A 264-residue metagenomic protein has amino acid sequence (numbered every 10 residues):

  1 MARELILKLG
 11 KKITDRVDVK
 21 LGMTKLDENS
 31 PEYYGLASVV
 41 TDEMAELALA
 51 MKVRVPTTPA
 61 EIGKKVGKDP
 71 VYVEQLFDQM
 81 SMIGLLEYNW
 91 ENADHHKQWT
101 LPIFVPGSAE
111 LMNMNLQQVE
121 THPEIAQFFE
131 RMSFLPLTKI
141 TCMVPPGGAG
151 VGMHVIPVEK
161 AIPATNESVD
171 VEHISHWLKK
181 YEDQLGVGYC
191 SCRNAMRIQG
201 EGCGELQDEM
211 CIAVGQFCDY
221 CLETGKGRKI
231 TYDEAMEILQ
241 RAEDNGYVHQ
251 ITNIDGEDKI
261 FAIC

Functional and structural regions predicted by a protein language model:
M1-Y33: Long, low-complexity, charged/polar intrinsically disordered regions in eukaryotic proteins
S38-A45: Short helix-coil-helix linker/hinge
A48-L49: Hydrophobic residues on short alpha-helical segments
R54-V66: Short acidic, hydrophobic short linear motifs in intrinsically disordered regions
V66-M82: Short amphipathic alpha-helical interaction segments
S81-N92: A short, conserved structural fragment
D94-P136: Short, amphipathic alpha-helical interaction segments positioned at domain boundaries
L135-C264: Catalytic cores of enzyme domains
